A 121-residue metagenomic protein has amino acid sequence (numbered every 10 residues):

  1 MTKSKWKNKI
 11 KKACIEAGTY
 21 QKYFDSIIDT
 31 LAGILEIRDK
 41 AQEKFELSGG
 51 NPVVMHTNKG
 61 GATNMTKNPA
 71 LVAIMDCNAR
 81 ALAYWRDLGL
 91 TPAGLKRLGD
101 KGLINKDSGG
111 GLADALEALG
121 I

Functional and structural regions predicted by a protein language model:
K5-K22: Short, charge-rich amphipathic alpha-helices with coiled-coil/heptad character
W6, I37, C77, S108-G111: Alpha-helical structural motif
K9, E16, A83, K96-I121: Charge-dense (acidic/basic), low-complexity helical/coil segments that act as generic electrostatic interaction patches
S26: Residue-centric detector for conserved, function-critical "anchor" positions in compact interaction modules
D29-I104: Amphipathic alpha-helical protein-protein interaction segments
